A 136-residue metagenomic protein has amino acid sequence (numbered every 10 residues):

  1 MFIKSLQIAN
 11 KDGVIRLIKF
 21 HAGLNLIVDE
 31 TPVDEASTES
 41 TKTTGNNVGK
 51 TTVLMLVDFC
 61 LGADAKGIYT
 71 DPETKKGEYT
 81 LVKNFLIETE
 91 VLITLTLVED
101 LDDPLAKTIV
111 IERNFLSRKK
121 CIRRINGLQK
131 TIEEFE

Functional and structural regions predicted by a protein language model:
M1-I109: Extreme N-terminal "head/tail" segments of very large remodeling/mechanoenzyme assemblies
E112-E136: Glycine-rich phosphate-binding loops of NTPases
